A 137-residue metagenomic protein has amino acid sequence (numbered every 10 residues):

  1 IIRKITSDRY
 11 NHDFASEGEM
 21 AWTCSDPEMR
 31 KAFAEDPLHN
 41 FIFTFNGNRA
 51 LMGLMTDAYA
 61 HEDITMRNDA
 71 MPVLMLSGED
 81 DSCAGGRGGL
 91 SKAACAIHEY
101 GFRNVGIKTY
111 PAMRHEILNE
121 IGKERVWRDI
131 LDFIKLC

Functional and structural regions predicted by a protein language model:
I1-L38: Alpha/beta-hydrolase-fold enzymes
H39, T44-T65: Active-site nucleophile elbow and catalytic-triad environment of alpha/beta-hydrolase enzymes
A50-L54, K92, R125, D129: Alpha-helical elements of Rossmann-like donor-binding domains used by nucleotide-donor carbohydrate transfer enzymes
I64-D69, Y100-F102: Short, conserved loop/helix-junction motifs that constitute active-site signature segments in enzyme catalytic cores
M75-S77: Short beta-strand/loop motif that positions the catalytic acidic residue of the alpha/beta-hydrolase fold
E79-S82, M113-R114: Acidic beta-to-alpha connecting loop that harbors the catalytic carboxylate
S82-K92: Conserved alpha/beta-hydrolase "acid-adjacent" motif
H98-C137: Catalytic active-site module of serine/aspartate enzymes centered on a nucleophile-bearing elbow/loop
